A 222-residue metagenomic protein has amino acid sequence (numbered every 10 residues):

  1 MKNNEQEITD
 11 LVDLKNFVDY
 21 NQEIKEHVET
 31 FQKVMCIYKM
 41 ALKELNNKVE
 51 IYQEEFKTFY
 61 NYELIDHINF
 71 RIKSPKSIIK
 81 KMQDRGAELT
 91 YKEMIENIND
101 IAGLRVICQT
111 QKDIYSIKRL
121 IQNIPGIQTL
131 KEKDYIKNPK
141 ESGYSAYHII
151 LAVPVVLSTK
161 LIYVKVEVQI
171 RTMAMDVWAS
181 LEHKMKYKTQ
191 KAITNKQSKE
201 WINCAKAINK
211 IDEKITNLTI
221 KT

Functional and structural regions predicted by a protein language model:
K2-E55, V166-T222: An acidic, glycine-/histidine-flanked metal-binding catalytic module
K15-E26, E50-D66, K92-M94, I150-T159: Charged, low-complexity, helix/coiled-coil-prone segments
V34, Y38, L42, P75 (+2 more regions): Generic alpha-helical secondary structure
M35, L64-I72, M94-I95, I107: Glycine-rich, low-complexity intrinsically disordered segments
A41-N46, E50-A87: Surface-exposed, low-hydrophobicity interaction/linker segments
L89-N99: Short, flexible, solvent-exposed loop/turn segments with mixed acidic/basic and small polar residues
I95, C108-I215: Long beta-strand-rich cores associated with HINT superfamily self-processing modules
D100-L104: Short amphipathic alpha-helical segments
